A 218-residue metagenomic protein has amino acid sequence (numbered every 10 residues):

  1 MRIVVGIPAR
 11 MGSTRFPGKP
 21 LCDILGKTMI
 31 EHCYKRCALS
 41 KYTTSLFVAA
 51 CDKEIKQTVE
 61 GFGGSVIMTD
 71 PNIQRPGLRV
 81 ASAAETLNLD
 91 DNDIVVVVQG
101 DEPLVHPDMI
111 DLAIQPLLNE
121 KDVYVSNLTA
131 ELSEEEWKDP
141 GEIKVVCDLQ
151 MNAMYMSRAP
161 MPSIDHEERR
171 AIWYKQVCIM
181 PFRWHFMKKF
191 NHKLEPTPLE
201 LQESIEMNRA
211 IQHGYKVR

Functional and structural regions predicted by a protein language model:
R2-A50: N-terminal glycine-rich phosphate-binding loop and ensuing alpha1 helix
R15, L104, P181, S204: Short aromatic/basic micro-patch
Y42, F62-G63, H213: Short, structured coil segments at secondary-structure junctions
T43, D91-N92, E120-V123, Y215: Short, high-confidence coil segments that cap the C-terminus of an alpha-helix and link into the following beta-strand
F47, K53-Q115: Short phosphate-binding loop-to-helix
V105-P196: Conserved core of the sugar-phosphate nucleotidyltransferase
V177, W184-K188, M207-R218: Catalytic donor-sugar/metal-binding loop of nucleotide-sugar-dependent glycosyltransferases
L194-N208: Donor nucleotide-sugar recognition loop
